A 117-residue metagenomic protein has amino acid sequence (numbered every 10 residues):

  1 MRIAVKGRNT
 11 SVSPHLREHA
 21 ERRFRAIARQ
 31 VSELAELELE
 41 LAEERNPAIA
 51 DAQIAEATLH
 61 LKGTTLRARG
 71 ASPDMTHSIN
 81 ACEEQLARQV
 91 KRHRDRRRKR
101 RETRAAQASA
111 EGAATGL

Functional and structural regions predicted by a protein language model:
M1-L117: N-terminal, polar/charged subdomain of small-to-medium soluble alpha/beta proteins
